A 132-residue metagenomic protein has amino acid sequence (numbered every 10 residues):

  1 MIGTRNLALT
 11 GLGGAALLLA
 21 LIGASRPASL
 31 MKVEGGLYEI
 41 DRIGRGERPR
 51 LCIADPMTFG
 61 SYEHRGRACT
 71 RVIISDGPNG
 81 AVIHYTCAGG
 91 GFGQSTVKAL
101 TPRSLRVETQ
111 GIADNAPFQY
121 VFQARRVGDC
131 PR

Functional and structural regions predicted by a protein language model:
I2-G13: Bacterial N-terminal signal peptides that target proteins for export
G13-A20: Hydrophobic membrane-insertion alpha-helices, especially the h-region of bacterial N-terminal signal peptides
A24-L37, G128-R132: N-terminal helix-cap/turn-to-beta initiation motif at the start of protein domains
V33-R48: Tryptophan-anchored aromatic micro-motifs
Y38-R42, A81-A88, V97, V107-A113: Short beta-strand segments that buttress and anchor functional surface loops
G46-P102: Central antiparallel beta-sheet cores of small beta-barrel/beta-sandwich binding domains
G90-S95, R106-V107, P117-V121: Short, surface-exposed coil-to-beta transition loops
D114-R132: Edge beta-strand at a domain terminus
